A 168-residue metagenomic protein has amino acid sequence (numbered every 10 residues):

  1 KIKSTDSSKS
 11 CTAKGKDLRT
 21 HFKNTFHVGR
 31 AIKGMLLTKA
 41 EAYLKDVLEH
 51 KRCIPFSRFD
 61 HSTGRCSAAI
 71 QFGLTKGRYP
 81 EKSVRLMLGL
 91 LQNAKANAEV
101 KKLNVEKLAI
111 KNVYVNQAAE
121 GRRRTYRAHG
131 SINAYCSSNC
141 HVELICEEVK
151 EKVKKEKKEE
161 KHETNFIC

Functional and structural regions predicted by a protein language model:
K1-T20, A96, K101-L103, K107-C168: Low-complexity, rRNA-contacting terminal tracts
K1-V105, I145-C146: Ribosome large-subunit tunnel/peptidyl-transferase-proximal elements
